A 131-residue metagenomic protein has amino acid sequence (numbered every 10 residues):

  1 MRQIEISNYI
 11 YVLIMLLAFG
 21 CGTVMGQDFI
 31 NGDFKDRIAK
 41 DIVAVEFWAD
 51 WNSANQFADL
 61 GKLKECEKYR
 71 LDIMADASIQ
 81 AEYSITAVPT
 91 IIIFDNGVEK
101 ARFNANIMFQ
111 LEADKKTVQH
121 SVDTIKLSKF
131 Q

Functional and structural regions predicted by a protein language model:
R2-V12: Bacterial N-terminal signal peptides that target proteins for export
Y11-G20: Bacterial N-terminal signal peptides
G22-K40, T117-Q131: N-terminal leader/targeting and pre-domain segments
D28-K64: Local sequence-structure signature of Cys/Sec-based thiol-disulfide redox active-site neighborhoods
L63-L71: Active-site regions of enzymes building and remodeling cell-envelope glycoconjugates
I73-I79: N-terminal post-signal-peptidase region of extra-cytosolic proteins
Y83-D95: Structural micro-motif
I93-Q131: Non-catalytic, surface beta->alpha helical segment in thiol-disulfide oxidoreductase systems
